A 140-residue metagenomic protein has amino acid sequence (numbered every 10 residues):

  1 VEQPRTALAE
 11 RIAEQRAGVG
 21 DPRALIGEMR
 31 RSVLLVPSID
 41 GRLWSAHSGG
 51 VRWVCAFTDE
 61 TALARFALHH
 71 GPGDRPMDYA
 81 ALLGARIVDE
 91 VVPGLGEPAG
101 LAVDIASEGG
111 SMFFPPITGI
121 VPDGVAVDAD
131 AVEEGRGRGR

Functional and structural regions predicted by a protein language model:
V1-R140: An interfacial alpha-helical scaffold signature
